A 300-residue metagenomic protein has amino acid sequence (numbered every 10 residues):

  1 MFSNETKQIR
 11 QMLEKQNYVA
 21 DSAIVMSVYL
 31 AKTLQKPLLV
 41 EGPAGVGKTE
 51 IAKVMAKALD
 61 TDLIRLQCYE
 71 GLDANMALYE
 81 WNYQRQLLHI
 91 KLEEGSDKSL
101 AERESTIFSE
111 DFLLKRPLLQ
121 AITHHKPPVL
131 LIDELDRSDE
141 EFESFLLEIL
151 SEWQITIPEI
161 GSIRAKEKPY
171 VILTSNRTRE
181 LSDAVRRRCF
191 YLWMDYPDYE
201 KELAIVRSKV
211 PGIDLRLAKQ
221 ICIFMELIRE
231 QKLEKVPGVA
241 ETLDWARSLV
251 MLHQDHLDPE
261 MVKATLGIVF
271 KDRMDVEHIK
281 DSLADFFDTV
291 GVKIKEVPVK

Functional and structural regions predicted by a protein language model:
M1-K300: C-terminal regulatory/interaction module of P-loop NTP-utilizing enzymes
